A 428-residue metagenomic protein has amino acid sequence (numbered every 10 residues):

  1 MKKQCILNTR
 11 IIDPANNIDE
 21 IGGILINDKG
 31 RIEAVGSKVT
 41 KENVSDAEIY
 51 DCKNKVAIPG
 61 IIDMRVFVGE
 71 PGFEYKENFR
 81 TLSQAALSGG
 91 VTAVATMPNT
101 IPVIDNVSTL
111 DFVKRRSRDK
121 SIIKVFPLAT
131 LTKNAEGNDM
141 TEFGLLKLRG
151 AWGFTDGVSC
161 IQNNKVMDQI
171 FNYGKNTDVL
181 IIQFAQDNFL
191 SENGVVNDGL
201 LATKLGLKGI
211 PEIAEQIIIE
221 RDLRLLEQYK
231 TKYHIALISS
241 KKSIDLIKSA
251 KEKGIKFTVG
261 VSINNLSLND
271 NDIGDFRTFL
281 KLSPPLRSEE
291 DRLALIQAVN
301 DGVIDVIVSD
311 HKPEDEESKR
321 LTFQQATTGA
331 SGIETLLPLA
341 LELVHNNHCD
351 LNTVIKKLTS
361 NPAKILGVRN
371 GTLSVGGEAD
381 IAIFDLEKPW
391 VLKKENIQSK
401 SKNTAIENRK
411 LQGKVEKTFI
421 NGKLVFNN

Functional and structural regions predicted by a protein language model:
M1-C5, I11-P59: Histidine-rich, glycine-flanked metal-binding segment
T9, I24, G30, N54 (+15 more regions): Divalent metal-coordination and catalytic microenvironments
T9, T322-Q325, E378-N428: C-terminal cap of metal-dependent C-N hydrolases
K55-S117: Metal-associated gating/positioning segment near the N- to mid-region
M64-E77, F126-D139, K208-E212: Active-site mouth loops of central-metabolism enzymes
V107-K124, N172-Q183, T335, L339: Alpha-helix-loop-beta-strand connector modules within alpha/beta enzyme cores
M140-I307: Histidine/acidic residue-rich metal-binding segments in metalloenzymes
K204-K232, N300-D301, V306-I307, K312-L386: His/Asp/Glu-enriched, well-ordered alpha-helical/loop segment that forms or immediately abuts the divalent-metal
